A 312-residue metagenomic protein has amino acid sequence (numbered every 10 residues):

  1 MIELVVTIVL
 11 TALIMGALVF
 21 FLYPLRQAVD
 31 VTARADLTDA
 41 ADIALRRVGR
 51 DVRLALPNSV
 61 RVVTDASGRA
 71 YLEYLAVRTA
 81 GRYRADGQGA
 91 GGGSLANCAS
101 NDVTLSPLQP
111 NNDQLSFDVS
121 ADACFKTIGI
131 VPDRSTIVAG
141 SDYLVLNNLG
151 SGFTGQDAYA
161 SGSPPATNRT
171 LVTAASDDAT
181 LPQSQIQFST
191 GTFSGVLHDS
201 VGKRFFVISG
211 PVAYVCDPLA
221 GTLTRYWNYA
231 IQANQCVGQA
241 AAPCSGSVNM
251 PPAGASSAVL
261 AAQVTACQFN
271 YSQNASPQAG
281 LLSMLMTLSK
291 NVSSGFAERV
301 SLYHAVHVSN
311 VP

Functional and structural regions predicted by a protein language model:
M1-I2, V6-R53: Aliphatic-rich helix starts adjacent to a transmembrane/signal segment
L10, Q27, V31, D39 (+5 more regions): Short helix-loop boundary/capping segments at the starts of domains
I14, A28-V31, A35, D39 (+9 more regions): A generic structural micro-environment signature that highlights single residues at secondary-structure boundaries
T32-Y226: Extracytoplasmic beta-strand-rich oligomerization domains located immediately C-terminal to a leader/signal peptide
I208, P218-P312: Short linear sequence signals and composition-biased patches located at protein termini or domain-edge surfaces
